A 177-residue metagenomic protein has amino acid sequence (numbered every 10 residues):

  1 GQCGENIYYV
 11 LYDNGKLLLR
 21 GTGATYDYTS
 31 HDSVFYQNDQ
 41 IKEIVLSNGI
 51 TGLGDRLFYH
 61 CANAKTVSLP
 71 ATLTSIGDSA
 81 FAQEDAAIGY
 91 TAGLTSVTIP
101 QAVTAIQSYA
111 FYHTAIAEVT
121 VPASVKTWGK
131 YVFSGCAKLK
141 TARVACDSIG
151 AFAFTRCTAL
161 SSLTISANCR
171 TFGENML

Functional and structural regions predicted by a protein language model:
G1-A62, A80-F81, A110-Y112: Surface-exposed repetitive/solenoidal architectures
G1-C3, G93-L94, N175-L177: Short intrinsically disordered, low-complexity coil segments enriched in acidic
E5, D32-V34, Q107, K130 (+3 more regions): Short, flexible coil/linker segments at or flanking structured domains
G15-G23, D39-G52, A62-S75, A86-A105 (+3 more regions): Structural signature of tandem-repeat unit edges
D32-F35, A86-I88, S96, V132 (+1 more regions): Short, flexible, glycine/charge-rich loop motifs used to bind or transfer phosphoryl groups or to couple energy/partner
G54-L57, G77-A80, Q107-A110, G129-V132 (+2 more regions): Consensus positions within tandem repeat domains that build extended binding/scaffold surfaces
